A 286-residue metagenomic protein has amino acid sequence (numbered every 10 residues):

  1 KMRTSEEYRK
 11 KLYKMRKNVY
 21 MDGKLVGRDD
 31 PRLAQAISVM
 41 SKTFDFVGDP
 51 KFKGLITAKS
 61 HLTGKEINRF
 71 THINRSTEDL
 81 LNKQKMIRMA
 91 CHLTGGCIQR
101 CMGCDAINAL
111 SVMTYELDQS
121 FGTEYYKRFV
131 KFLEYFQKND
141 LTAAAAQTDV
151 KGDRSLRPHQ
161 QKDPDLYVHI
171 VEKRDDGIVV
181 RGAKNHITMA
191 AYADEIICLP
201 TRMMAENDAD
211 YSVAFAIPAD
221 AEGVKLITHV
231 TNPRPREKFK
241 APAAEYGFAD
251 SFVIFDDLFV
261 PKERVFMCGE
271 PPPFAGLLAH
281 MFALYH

Functional and structural regions predicted by a protein language model:
M2-S60: Acidic/polar, glycine-rich intrinsically disordered N-terminal extensions of enzymes
K17, L141-A143, D176, D194-I196 (+3 more regions): Structural beta-strand/beta-sheet cores of well-ordered domains, especially the beta-sheet scaffolds that support
G23, V180-G182, F255: Buried hydrophobic positions in well-ordered alpha/beta secondary-structure cores of metabolic enzymes
G48-A143, E195: Internal helix-loop-helix
T114-R181: Gly/Pro-rich turn-and-neighbor structural signature
F132-E134, Y167-I170, K184-T188, R202-E206 (+1 more regions): A generic local secondary-structure boundary/capping motif
A183, I187-P235: A short core secondary-structure module
R236-H286: Glycine-rich beta->alpha junctions and the first turn(s) of the following alpha-helix
